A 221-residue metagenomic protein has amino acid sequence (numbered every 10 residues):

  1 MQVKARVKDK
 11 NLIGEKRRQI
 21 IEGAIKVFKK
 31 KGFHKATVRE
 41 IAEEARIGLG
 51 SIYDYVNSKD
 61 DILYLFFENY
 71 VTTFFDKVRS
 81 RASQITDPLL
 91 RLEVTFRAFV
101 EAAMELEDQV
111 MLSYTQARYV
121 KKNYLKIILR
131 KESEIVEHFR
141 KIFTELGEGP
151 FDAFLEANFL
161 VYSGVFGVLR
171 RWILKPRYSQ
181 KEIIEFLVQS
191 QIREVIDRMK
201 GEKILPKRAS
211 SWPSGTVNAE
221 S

Functional and structural regions predicted by a protein language model:
M1-E15, M199-S211, A219-S221: N-terminal intrinsically disordered/low-complexity leader segments
K16, K59, F66, Y70 (+8 more regions): Hydrophobic/aromatic residues within well-ordered alpha-helical segments
Q19, G23, V27-D61, L65: Helix-turn-helix
L65, R79-E105, G147, A157-L160 (+1 more regions): Hydrophobic alpha-helical connector segments
T72-R79, K122-G147, L155-F159, E182-E185 (+1 more regions): Amphipathic alpha-helical packing segments from all-alpha helical-bundle domains
M104-E137, I173: Short secondary-structure transition hinges
Y114, L146-S190, M199-R208, S221: Hydrophobic/aromatic-rich alpha-helical bundle segments in the mid-to-C-terminal region
